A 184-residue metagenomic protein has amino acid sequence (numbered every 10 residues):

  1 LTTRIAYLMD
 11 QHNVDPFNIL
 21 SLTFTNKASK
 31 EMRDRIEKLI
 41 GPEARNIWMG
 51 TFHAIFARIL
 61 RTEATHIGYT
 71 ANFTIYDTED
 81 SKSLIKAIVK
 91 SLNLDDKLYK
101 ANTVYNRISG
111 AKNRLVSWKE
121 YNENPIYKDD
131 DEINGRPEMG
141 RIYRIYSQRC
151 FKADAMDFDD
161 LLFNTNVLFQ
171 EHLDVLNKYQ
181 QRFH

Functional and structural regions predicted by a protein language model:
L1: Hydrophobic positions on the alpha1 helix immediately C-terminal to the Walker A/P-loop
A6-F183: A basic/glycine-biased coupling hinge at the interface between accessory DNA-binding modules
